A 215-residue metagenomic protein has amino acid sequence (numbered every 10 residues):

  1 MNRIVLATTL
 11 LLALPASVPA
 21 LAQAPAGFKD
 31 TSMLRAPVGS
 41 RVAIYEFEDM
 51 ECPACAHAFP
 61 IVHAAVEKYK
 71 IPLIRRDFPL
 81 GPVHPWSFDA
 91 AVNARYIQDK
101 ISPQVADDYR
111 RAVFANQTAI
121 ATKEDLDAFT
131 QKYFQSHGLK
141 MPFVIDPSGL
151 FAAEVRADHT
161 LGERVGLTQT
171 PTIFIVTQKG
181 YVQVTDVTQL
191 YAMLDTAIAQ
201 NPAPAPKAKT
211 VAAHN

Functional and structural regions predicted by a protein language model:
M1-I4: Positively charged n-region of N-terminal signal peptides that target proteins for export
A7-S17: Bacterial N-terminal signal peptides
V18-A24: Boundary at the C-terminal end of the N-terminal hydrophobic targeting segment
A24-V42, E67: A short beta-strand-turn-helix
V38-C52: Short active-site neighborhood of thiol/selenol oxidoreductases, capturing the structured segment around
A43-E46, P72-R76, T172-F174: Structural recognition of the beta-strand scaffold that forms the well-ordered cores of secreted hydrolase catalytic
M50, A56-Y133, T168, A208: Structural alpha/beta surface segment adjacent to cysteine/selenocysteine redox centers across thiol/disulfide enzymes
P60, Q131-N215: C-terminal cap of thioredoxin/glutaredoxin-like
